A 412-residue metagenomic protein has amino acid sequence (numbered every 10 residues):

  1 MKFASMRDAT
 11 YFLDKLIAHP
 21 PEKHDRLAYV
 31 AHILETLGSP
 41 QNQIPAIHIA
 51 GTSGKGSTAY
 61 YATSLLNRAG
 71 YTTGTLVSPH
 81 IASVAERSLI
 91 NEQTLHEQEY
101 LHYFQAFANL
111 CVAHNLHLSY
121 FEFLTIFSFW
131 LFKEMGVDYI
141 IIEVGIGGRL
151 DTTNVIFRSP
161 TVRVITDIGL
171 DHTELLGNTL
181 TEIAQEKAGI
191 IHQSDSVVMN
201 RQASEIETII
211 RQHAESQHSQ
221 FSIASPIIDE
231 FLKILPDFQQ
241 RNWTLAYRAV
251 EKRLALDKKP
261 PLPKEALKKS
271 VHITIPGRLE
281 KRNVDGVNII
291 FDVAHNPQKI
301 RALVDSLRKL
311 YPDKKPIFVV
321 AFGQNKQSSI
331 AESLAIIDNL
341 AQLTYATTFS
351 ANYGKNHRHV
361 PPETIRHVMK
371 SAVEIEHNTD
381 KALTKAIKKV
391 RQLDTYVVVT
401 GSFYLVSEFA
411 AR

Functional and structural regions predicted by a protein language model:
M1-G51, T58-Y71, L76, V112 (+1 more regions): Short functional linear segments
E35, P40-N42, R68-F157, L176: ATP-dependent carboxylate-amine ligase catalytic core
A62-N67, F132, I337, M369: Hydrophobic alpha-helical packing residues
F132-D138, L256, L310-K314, A386-Y396: Glycine-rich phosphate-binding loop signature in dinucleotide/nucleotide-binding domains
G136-D138, E143, P160-K264: Acidic, Mg2+-coordinating active-site environments of NTP-dependent enzymes
Y139-I142, D151-V164, F231-L343: Nucleotide phosphate-binding/pyrophosphate-handling subdomain across enzymes that bind or process nucleotide phosphates
V197, A203-S222, I289, L334-Y396: C-terminal helical cap/extension that packs against the catalytic core of soluble nucleotide-cofactor enzymes
S402: Active-site-proximal loop/hinge segments that shape catalytic or ion-binding/gating pockets
